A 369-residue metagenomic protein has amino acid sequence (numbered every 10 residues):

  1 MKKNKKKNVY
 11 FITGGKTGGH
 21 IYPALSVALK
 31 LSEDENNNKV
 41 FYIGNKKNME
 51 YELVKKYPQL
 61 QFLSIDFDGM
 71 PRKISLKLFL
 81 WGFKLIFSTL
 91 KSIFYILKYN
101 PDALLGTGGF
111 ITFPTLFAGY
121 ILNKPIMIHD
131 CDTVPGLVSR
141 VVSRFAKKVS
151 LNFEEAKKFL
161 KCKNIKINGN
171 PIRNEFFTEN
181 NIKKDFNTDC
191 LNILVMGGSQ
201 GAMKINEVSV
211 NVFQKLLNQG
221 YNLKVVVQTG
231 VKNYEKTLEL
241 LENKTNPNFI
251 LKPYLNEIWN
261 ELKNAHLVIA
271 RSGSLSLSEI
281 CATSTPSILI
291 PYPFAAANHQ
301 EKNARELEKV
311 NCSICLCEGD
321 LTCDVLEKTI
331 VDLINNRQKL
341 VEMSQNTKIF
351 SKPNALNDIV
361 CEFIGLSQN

Functional and structural regions predicted by a protein language model:
K6-T17, D34-K84, V231-N233, C317-G319: Conserved nucleotide-sugar phosphate-binding/catalytic loop shared by glycosyltransferases and other
G14-L25, M203: A short, glycine/small-residue-rich beta-strand->loop->alpha-helix junction that serves as a flexible
N38-F41, L60-Q61, Y120-N181: Active-site-proximal region of nucleotide-activated glycan assembly enzymes, centered on histidine/acidic-rich loops
N48, L53-P58, F177-V268, E301-R305 (+2 more regions): Donor-nucleotide binding loops and adjacent catalytic segments primarily of GT-B fold Leloir glycosyltransferases
R72-A103, I121: An amphipathic, basic-hydrophobic alpha-helix
P101-A103, K263-S278, T285-P286: Acidic donor-binding loop of glycosyltransferase active sites
K339-P353: A short, well-ordered alpha-helix in the C-terminal region of glycosyltransferases
K352-N369: C-terminal alpha-helical cap of glycosyltransferases
